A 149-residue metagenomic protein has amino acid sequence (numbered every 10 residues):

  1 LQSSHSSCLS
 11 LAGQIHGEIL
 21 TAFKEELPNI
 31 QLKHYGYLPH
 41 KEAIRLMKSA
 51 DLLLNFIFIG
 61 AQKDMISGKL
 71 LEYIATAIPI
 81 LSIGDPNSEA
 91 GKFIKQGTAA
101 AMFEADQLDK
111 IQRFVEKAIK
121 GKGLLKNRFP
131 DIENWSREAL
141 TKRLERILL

Functional and structural regions predicted by a protein language model:
Q2-C8, E72-I78, K95: Short, surface-exposed connector motifs at secondary-structure boundaries
S4-G13, E18-I44: Nucleotide-activated donor-binding/catalytic signature segment of Leloir-type glycosyltransferases, i.e., the conserved
I19, K41-E42, K69, Q107-K110: Short acidic active-site motifs
H34, I80, A100-M102: Conserved beta-strand scaffold positions in the cores of enzyme catalytic domains, especially in NTP/NDP-utilizing
P39-R45, L53-I74, P79-K92, E133: Nucleotide-sugar-dependent
A50: An anion/phosphate-binding loop that grips the pyrophosphate of nucleotide cofactors and donors
D85-E116: Change "using UDP/GDP/dTDP sugars" to "using nucleotide sugars
D106-K110, G123-L148: A charged, aromatic-enriched C-terminal amphipathic alpha-helix characteristic of glycosyltransferases across folds
